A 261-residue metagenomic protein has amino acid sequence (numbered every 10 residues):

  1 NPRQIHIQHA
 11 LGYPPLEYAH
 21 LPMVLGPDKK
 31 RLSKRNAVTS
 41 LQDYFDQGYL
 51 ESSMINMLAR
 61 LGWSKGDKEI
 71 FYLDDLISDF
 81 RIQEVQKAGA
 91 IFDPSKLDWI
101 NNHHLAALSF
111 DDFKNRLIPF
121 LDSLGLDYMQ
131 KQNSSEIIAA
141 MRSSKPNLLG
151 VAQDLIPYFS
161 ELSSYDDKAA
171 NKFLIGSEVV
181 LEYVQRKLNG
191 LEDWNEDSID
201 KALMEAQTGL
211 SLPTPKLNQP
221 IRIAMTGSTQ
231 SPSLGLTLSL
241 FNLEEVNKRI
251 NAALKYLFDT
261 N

Functional and structural regions predicted by a protein language model:
N1-H104, I223-M225, T229, A252-A253: Alpha-helical recognition segments enriched in aromatics with Gly/Pro capping that present substrate-recognition
S40, S53, M57, K96-I100 (+5 more regions): A general alpha-helix detector
D46, N102-A106, D122, L126 (+5 more regions): Amphipathic alpha-helical interaction elements
M57-L58, I100-N101, I138-K145, A152 (+3 more regions): Short alpha-helical scaffolding segments that buttress acidic/His motifs in well-ordered protein cores
W63-D67, V85-Q86, A106-F110, L126-D127 (+6 more regions): Intrinsically disordered or highly flexible coil/loop and linker segments, enriched in small and charged/polar residues
F110-L210: Small-residue-rich helix-loop
D197-D259: Charged substrate- and nucleic-acid-binding regions of tRNA-handling and nucleotidyl-transfer enzymes, centered on
